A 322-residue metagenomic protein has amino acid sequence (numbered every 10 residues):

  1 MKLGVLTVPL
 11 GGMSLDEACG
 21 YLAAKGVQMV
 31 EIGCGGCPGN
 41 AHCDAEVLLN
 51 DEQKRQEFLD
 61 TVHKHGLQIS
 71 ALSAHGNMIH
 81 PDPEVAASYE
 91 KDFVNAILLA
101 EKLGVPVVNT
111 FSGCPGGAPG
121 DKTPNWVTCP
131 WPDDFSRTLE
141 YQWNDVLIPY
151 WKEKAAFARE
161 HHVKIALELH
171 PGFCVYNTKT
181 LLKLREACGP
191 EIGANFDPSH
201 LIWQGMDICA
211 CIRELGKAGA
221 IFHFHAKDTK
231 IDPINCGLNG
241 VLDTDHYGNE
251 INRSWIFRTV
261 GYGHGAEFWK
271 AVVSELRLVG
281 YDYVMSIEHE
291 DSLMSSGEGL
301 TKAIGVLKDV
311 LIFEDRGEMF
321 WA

Functional and structural regions predicted by a protein language model:
K2-L3, C19, M29-V30, L72 (+2 more regions): Acidic/histidine-rich catalytic cores of soluble enzymes
L6-L10, G33-C37, A74-N77, G113-P115 (+4 more regions): Active-site beta-loop-alpha junctions enriched in small/polar residues
D16-E17, Y21, E57, T61-H65 (+3 more regions): Active-site acidic/histidine proton-transfer and metal-coordination neighborhood in alpha/beta enzyme cores
A18-P38, G104: Catalytic domains of carbohydrate-active enzymes, especially glycoside hydrolases
A23, E101, K217, R277-L278: Non-catalytic positions within long, well-ordered alpha-helices that form the structural scaffold/packing of enzyme
V27, L67, A100, V105 (+2 more regions): A structural motif
G33-E57, S112-P119: Glycine-rich, proline-tolerant flexible connector loops at the mouths of alpha/beta enzymes
S296-R316: C-terminal helical cap(s) of enzyme catalytic domains, especially alpha/beta-barrels
